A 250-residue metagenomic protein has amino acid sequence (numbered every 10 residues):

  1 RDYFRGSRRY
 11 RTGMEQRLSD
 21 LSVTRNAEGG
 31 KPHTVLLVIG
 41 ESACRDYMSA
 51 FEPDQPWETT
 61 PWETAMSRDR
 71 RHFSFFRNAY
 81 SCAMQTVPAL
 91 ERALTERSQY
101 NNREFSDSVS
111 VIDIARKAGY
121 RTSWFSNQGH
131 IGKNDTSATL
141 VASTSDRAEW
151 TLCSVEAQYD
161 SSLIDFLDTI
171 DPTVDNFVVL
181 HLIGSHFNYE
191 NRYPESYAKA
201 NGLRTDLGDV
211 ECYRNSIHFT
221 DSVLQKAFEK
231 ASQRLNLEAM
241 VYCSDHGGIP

Functional and structural regions predicted by a protein language model:
R1-G202: Active-site-proximal alpha/beta segments of enzymes that process anionic O-linked groups
L36, F219-P250: Metal-dependent active-site segment of extracytoplasmic phospho-/sulfohydrolases and closely related
T64, V109, S161, R214 (+2 more regions): Generic alpha-helical structural signal
Q99-N102, V210-I217, F228-E229: Active-site rim elements
S196-V223: Active-site-proximal segments of metal-dependent phosphoesterases and phosphodiesterases across multiple
